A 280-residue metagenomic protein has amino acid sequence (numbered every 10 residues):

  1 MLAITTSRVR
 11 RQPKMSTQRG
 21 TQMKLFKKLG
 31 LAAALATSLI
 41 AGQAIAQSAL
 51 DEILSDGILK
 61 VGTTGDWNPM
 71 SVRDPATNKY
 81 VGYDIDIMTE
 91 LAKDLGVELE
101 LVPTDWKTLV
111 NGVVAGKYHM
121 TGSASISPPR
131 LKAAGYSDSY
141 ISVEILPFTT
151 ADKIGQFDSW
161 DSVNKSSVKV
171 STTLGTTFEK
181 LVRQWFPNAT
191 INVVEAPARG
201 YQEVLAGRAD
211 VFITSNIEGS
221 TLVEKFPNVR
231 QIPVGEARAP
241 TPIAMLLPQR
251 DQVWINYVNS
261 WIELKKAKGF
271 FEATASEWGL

Functional and structural regions predicted by a protein language model:
Q22, I40-A46: Sec/Tat signal peptide C-region and signal peptidase I cleavage site
Q47-A124, K132: Extracytoplasmic small-molecule ligand-binding "clamshell" domains of the periplasmic binding protein/Venus flytrap
S48, T177-I191, P233, I262-L280: Ligand-binding clefts/hinges and TM-proximal coupling segments of bilobed small-molecule sensing domains
L59-K60, L95-E98, V114-S123, V168-K169 (+4 more regions): Alpha-to-beta junction loops
I85, E100-N111, N192-A206, T241: Short helix-initiation/N-cap motifs at beta->coil->alpha
T108-N111, A124-A133, L181-Q184, L205-A206 (+1 more regions): A ligand-binding cleft/hinge motif common to bilobed small-molecule-binding domains
S142-T149, S220-E263, L280: Periplasmic-binding protein-like
A151-K169: Flexible hinge/capping segments at coil-to-helix
